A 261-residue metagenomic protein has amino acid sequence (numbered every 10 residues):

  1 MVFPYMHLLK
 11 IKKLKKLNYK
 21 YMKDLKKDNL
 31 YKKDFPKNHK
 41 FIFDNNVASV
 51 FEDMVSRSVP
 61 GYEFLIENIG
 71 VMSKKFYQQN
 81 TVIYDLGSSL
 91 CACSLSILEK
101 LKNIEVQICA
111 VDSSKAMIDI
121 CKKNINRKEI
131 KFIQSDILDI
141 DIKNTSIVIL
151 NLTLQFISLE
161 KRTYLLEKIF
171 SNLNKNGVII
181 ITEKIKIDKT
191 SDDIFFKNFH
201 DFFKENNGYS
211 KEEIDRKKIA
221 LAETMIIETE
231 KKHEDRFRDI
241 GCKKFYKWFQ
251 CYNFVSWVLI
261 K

Functional and structural regions predicted by a protein language model:
P36-K40, N45-L65: Class I SAM-dependent methyltransferase Rossmann-like catalytic core, especially the SAM/SAH-binding loop
G61-Q79: Conserved alpha-helix/loop element of class I SAM-dependent methyltransferases that forms part of the SAM/SAH-binding
Y84-D85, S89-L138: Class I SAM-dependent methyltransferase SAM/SAH-binding core
I149: A conserved beta-strand element that flanks and buttresses the S-adenosyl-L-methionine
T163-K175: A short glycine-rich, Lys/Arg-flanked "PGG" loop and its adjoining helix->strand segment in the class I
N176-K184: Conserved beta-strand signature within the Rossmann-like core of class I S-adenosyl-L-methionine
I185-R236: C-terminal alpha-helical "lid/dimerization" subdomain adjacent to the S-adenosyl-L-methionine
K243-K261: Core SAM-dependent methyltransferase catalytic element
